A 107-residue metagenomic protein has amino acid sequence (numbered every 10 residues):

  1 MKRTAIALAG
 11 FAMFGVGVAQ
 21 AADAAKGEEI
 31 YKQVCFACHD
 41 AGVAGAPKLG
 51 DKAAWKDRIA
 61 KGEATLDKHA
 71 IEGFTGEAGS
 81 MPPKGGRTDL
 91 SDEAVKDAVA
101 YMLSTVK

Functional and structural regions predicted by a protein language model:
M1-A7: Bacterial N-terminal signal peptides that target proteins for export
A5, F14-D23: Sec/Tat signal peptide C-region and signal peptidase I cleavage site
A25-Q33, A44: Local sequence-structure signature of Cys/Sec-based thiol-disulfide redox active-site neighborhoods
I30, R58, G62, R87-L90 (+1 more regions): Extracytoplasmic/periplasmic, Sec-exported soluble proteins
C35-A41, A98, M102: The canonical Cys-X-X-Cys-His
D40-K68: Gly/Gly-Pro-rich "capping" loops immediately C-terminal to redox-active cysteine motifs in periplasmic/lumenal
P47-K48, K68-V95, M102-T105: Axial heme c-ligation environment in periplasmic c-type cytochrome domains
